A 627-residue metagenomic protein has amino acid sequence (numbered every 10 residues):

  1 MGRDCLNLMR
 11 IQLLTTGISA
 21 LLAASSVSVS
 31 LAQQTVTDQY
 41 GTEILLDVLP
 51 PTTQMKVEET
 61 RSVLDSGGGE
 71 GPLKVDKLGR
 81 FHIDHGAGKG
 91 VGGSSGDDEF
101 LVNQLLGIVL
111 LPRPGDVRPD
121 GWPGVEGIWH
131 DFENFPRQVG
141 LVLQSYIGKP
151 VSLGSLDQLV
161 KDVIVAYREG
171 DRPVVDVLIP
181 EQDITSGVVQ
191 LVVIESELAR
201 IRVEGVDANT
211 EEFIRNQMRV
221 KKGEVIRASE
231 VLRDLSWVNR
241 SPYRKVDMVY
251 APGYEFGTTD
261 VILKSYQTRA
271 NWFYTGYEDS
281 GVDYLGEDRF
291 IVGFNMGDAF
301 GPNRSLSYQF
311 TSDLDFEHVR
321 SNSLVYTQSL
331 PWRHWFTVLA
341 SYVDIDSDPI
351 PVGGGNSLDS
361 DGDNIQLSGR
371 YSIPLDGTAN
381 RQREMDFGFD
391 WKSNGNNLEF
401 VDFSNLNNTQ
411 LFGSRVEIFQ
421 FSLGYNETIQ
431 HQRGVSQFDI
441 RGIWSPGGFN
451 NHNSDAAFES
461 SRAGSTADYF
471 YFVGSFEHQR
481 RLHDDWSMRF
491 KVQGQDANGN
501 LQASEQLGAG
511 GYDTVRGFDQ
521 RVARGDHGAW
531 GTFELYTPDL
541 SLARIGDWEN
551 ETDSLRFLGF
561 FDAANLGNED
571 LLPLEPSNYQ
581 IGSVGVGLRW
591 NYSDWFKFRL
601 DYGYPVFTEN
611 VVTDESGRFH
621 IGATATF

Functional and structural regions predicted by a protein language model:
M1-I11: N-terminal secretory signal peptides that target proteins for export/translocation
G2, I18, L31-G531, L535-F627: Immediate N-terminus of the mature polypeptide
L8, V29-S30: A composition/secondary-structure signal for short, hydrophobic, low-basic-content segments with alpha-helix propensity
Q12-S26: Bacterial N-terminal signal peptides
